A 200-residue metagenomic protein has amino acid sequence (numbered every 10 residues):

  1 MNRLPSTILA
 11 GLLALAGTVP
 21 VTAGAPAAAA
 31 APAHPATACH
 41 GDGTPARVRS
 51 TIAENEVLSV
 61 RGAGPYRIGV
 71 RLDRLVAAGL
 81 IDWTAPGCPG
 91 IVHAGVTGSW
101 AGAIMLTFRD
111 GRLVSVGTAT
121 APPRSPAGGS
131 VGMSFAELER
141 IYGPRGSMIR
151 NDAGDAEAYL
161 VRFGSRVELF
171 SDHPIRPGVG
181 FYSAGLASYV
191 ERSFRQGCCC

Functional and structural regions predicted by a protein language model:
M1-A31: Secretory targeting and sorting signals
L4, G24-D155, G178-C200: Short helix/turn-capping signatures at newly exposed starts of structured segments
P5, A10-A16, S59, D73 (+2 more regions): Compositionally biased amphipathic helical and low-complexity segments enriched in hydrophobic
A103-F108, S165-I175: Broad, structure-driven detector of short, well-ordered beta-strand segments within folded domains
D152-E168: Short aromatic loop motif centered on NTY/YTY
